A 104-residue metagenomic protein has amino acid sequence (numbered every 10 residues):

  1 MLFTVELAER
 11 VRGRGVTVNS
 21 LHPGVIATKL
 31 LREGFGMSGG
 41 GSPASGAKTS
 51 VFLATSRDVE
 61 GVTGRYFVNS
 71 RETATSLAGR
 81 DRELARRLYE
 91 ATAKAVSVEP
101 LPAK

Functional and structural regions predicted by a protein language model:
M1-K104: NAD(P)H-dependent oxidoreductase Rossmann-fold/reductase module
